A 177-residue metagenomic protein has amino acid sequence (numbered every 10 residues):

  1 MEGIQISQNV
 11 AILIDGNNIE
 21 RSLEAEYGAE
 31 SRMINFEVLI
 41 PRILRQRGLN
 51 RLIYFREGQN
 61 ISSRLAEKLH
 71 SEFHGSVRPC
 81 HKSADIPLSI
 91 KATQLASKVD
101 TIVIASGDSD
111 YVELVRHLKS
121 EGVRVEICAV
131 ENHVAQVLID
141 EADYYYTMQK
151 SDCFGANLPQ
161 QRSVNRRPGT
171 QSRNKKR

Functional and structural regions predicted by a protein language model:
M1-A84, Q94-S97, R124, A129: Domain-level signal for Mg2+-assisted phosphodiester chemistry and nucleotide/NA-binding surfaces in nucleic-acid
G58-Q171, K175-K176: Nuclease catalytic cores that cleave nucleic-acid phosphodiester bonds, predominantly acidic two-metal-ion
